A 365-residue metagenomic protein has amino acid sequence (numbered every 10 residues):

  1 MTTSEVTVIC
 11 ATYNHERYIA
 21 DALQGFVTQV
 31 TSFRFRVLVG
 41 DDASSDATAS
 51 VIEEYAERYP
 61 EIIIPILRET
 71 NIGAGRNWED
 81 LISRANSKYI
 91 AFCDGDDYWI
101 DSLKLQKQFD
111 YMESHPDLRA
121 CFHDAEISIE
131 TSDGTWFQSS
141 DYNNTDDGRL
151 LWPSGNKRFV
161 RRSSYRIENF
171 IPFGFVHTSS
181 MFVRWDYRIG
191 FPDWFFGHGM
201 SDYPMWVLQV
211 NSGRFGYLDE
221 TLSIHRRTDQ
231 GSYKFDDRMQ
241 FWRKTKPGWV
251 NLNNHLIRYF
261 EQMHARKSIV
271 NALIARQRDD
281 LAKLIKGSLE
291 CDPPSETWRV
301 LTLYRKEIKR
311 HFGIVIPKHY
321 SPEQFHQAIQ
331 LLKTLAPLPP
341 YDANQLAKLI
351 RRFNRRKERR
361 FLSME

Functional and structural regions predicted by a protein language model:
N14, F26, D42-A43, I72: Conserved short acidic donor-positioning loop in nucleotide-sugar-dependent glycosyltransferases
Q24-R34: Short, acidic, metal-binding catalytic loop of nucleotide-sugar glycosyltransferases
D41-S50, T70, D94: A conserved acidic beta->alpha catalytic loop
R68-A85, K107: Glycine-rich, basic loop-to-helix element that forms the pyrophosphate-binding segment of sugar-nucleotide handling
S83, H123, N143-M239, T245: Conserved nucleotide-sugar donor-binding catalytic segment
I90: Short aromatic/hydrophobic "clamp" motif used to bind/position activated sugar donors
L103-G148: Conserved donor NDP-sugar-binding/catalytic core segment of glycosyltransferases
I269-E365: Membrane-interface aromatic/basic loop that binds lipid-linked glycans or pyrophosphate carriers, typified by
